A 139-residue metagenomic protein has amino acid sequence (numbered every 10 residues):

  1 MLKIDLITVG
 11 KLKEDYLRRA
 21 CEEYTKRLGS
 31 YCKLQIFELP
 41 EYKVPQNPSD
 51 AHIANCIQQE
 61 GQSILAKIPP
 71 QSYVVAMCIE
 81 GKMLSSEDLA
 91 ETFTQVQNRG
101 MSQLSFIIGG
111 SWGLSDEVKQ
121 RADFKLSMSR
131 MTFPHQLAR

Functional and structural regions predicted by a protein language model:
M1-L28: N-terminal beta1-alpha1 ligand-phosphate binding loop
K3, S102-I107: Loop/turn-to-beta-strand initiation segments
I7, Q35-F37: General small-molecule cofactor/ligand-binding pocket signal
L12, I79-K82, G110-G113: Short glycine-rich anion-binding loops that position phosphate/pyrophosphate groups of nucleotides and phosphorylated
G29-Q35: A generic structural motif
C32, Q71-S72, A122-D123: Short, well-ordered alpha-helix to beta-strand connector turns
P40-Q103: S-adenosyl-L-methionine/SAH cofactor-binding core of RNA-modifying enzymes
W112, D116-R139: Structured adenosyl-cofactor binding patch, chiefly the S-adenosyl-L-methionine
